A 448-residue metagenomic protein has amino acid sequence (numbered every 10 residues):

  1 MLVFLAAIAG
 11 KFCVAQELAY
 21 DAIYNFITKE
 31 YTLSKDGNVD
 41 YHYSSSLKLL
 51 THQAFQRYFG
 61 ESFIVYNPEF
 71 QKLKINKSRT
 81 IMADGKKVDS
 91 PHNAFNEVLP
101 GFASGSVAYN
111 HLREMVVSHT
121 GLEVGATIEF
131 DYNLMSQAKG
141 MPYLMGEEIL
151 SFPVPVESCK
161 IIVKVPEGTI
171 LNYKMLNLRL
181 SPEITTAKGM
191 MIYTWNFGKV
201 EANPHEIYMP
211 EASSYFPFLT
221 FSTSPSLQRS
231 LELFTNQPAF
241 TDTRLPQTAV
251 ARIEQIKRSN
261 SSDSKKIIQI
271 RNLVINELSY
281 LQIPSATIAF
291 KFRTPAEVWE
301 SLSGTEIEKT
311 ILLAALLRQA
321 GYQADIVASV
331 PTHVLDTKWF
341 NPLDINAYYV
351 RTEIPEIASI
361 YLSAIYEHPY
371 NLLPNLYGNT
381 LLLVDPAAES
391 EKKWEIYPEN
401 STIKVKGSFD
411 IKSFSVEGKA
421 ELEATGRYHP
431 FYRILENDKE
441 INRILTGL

Functional and structural regions predicted by a protein language model:
M1-E17: Bacterial Sec-dependent N-terminal signal peptides
Q16-V65, K72, I396-K412, V416-A424: Early extracytoplasmic/domain-onset interaction patches
S45, A126-I128, I161, I270 (+3 more regions): Cysteine-centered nucleophilic/redox motifs
F63-E97, P155-N172, I434-L448: Solvent-exposed beta-hairpin/edge-strand motifs
K77-E148, R179-F216, K406-S408, G447-L448: A surface-exposed beta-strand-loop module
M135-I288, Q323, K412, G418-E436: Secretory-pathway-linked proteins and extracytosolic
I307-Y397: Hydrophobic/aromatic-rich core segments of domains that either
P386-L448: Long hydrophobic segments that form regular secondary structure
